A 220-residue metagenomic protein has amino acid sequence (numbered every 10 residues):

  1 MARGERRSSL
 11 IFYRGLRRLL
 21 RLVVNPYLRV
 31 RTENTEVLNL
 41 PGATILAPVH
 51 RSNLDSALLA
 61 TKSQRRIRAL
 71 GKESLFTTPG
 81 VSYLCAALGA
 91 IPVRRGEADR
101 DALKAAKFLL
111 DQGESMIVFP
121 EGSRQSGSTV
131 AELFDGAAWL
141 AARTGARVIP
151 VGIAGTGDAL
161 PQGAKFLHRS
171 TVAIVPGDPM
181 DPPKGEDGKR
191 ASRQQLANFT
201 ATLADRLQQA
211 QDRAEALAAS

Functional and structural regions predicted by a protein language model:
A2-E36, R65, T78-L88: A transmembrane-helix-recognition feature enriched in membrane-embedded lipid enzymes and envelope glyco-/phospholipid
A2-F12, D101-S220: Non-catalytic C-terminal accessory region of glycerolipid acyltransferases and related lyso-lipid remodeling enzymes
I11, G15, L19, D55-L58 (+4 more regions): Hydrophobic alpha-helical segments typical of transmembrane helices and their membrane-interface/capping positions
N25, N39-E97, A105: Catalytic core of membrane glycerolipid acyltransferases/transacylases, capturing the structured, soluble-facing
T32, A69, A90-P92, V148-P150 (+1 more regions): Conserved beta-strand scaffold positions in the cores of enzyme catalytic domains, especially in NTP/NDP-utilizing
N34, H50, G71-K72, G89 (+2 more regions): A secondary-structure boundary/capping signal
E36, E73, R94, G152 (+1 more regions): Residues at the C-termini of beta-strands that transition into short coil/loop
E36-N39, F166-L167: A short beta-turn/loop motif at secondary-structure boundaries
